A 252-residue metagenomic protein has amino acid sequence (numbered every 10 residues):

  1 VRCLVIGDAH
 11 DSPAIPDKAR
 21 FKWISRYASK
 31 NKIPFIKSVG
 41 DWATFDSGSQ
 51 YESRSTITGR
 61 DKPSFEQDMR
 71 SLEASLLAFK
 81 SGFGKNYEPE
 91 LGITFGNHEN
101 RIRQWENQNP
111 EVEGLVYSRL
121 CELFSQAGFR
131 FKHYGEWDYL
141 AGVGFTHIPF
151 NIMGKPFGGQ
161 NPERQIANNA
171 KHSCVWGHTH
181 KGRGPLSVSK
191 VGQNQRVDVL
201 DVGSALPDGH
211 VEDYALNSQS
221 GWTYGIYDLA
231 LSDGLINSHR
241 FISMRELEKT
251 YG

Functional and structural regions predicted by a protein language model:
V1-L4, W137-G144: Beta-strand-turn-beta hairpins that frame and shape the catalytic cleft of phosphate-ester-processing enzymes
V1-L77: N-terminal active-site segment of His-dependent metallophosphoesterases
G7-D11, G40-T44, N97-E99, I148-F150 (+2 more regions): Active-site metal-binding loops of divalent metal-dependent hydrolases
I15-P16, D46-Q50, I102-N107, P156-G158 (+1 more regions): A short acidic (Asp/Glu
A28-K32, G84-E88, Y139-L140, I166-A170 (+1 more regions): Flexible, charged surface loops at secondary-structure boundaries
I36, L91-I93, V199: Hydrophobic/aromatic residues located in beta-strands of well-ordered beta-sheets within soluble catalytic
S47-Y134: Active-site neighborhood of divalent metal-dependent phosphoester bond hydrolases
G142, T146-I242, E246: Conserved beta-sheet core of the metallophosphoesterase superfamily
